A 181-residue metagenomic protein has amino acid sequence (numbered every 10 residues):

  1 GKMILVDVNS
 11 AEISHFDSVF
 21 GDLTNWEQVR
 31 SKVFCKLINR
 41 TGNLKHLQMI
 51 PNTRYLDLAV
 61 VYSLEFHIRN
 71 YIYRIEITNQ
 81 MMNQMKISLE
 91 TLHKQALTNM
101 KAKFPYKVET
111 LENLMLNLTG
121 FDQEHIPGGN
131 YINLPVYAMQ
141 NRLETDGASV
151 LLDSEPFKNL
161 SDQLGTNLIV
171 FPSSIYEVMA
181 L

Functional and structural regions predicted by a protein language model:
G1-V33: An N-terminal, globular interaction/scaffold subdomain
V33, I38-I50, R54: Terminal low-complexity "docking" segments
Q48-L181: A contiguous, surface-oriented mixed alpha/beta subdomain in the mid-to-C-terminal portion of proteins that forms
